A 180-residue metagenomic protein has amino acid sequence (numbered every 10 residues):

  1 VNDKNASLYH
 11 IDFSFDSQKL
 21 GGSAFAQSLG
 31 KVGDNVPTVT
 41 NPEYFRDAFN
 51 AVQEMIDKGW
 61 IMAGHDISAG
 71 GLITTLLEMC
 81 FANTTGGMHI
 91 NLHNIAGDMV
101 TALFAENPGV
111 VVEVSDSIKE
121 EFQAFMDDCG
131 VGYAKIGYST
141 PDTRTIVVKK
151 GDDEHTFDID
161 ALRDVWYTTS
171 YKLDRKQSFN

Functional and structural regions predicted by a protein language model:
V1-T40, Q53-I56, P108-V111, D116-I118: Mobile "lid/hinge" segments at catalytic clefts and subdomain interfaces of large enzymes
D34-P37, F49, I56-N180: Glycine-/charge-enriched secondary-structure boundary and capping motifs
T40-D47: C-terminal transmembrane module of polytopic alpha-helical membrane proteins
